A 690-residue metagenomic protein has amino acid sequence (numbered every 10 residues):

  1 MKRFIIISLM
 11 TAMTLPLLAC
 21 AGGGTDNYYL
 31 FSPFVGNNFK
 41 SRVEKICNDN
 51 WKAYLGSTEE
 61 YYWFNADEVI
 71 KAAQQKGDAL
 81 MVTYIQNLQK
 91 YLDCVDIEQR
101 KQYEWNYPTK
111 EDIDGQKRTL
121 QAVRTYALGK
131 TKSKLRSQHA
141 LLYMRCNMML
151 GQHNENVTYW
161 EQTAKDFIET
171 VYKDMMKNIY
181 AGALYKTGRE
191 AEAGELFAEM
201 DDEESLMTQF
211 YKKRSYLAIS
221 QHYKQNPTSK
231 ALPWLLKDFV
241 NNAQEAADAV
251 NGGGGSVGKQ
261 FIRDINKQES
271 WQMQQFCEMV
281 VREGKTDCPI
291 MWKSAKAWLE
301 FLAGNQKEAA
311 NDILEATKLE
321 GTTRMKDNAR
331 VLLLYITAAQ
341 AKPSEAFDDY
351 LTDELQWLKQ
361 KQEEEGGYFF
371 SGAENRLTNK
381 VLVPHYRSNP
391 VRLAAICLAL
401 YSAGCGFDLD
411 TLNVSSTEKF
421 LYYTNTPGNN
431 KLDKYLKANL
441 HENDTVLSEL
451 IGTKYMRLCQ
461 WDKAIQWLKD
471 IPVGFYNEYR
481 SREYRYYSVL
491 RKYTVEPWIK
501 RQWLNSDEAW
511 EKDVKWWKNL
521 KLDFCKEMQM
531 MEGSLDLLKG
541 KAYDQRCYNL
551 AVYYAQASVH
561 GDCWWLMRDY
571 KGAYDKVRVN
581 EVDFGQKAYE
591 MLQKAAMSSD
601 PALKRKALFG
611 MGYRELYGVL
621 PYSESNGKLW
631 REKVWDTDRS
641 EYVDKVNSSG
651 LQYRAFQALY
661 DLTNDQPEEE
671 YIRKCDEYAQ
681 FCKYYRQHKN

Functional and structural regions predicted by a protein language model:
K2-R3, A19: Nucleotide/phosphate-binding catalytic cleft detector across ATP-hydrolyzing and phosphate-transferring enzymes
F4-L15: Sec-dependent N-terminal signal peptides
C20-C146, L150-N690: Extracytoplasmic/secretory-pathway proteins
